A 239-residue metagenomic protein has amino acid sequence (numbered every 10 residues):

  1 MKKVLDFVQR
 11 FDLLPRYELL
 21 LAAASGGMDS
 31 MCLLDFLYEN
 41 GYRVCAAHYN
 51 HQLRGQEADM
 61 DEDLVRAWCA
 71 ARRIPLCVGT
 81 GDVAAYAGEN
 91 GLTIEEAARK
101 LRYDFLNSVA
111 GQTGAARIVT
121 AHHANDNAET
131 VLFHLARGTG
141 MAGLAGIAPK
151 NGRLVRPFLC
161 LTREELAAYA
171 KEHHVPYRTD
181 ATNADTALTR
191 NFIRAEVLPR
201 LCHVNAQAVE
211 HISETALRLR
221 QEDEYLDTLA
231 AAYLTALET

Functional and structural regions predicted by a protein language model:
M1-P199: Core alpha/beta nucleotide-donor-binding catalytic domains of modification enzymes
L188-T239: ATP/NTP-dependent adenylation/nucleotidyl-transfer catalytic domains that generate, transfer, or process NMP-activated
